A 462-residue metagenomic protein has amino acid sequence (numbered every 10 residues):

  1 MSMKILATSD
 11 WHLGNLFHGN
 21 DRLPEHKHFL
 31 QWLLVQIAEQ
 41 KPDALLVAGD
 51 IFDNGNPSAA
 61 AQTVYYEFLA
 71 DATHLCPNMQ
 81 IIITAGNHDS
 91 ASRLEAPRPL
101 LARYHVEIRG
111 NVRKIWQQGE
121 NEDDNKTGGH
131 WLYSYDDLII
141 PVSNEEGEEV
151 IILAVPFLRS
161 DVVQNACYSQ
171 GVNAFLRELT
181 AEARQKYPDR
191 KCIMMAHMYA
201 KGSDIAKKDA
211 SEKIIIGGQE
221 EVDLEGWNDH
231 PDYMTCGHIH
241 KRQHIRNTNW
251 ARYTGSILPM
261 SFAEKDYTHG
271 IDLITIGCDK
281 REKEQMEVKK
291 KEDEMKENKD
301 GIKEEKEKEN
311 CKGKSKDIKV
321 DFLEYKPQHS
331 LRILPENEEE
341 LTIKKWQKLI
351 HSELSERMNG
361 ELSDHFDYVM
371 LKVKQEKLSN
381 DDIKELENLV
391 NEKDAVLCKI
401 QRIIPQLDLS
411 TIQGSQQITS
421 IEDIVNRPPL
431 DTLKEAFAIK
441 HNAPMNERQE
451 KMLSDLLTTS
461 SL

Functional and structural regions predicted by a protein language model:
M1-A70, H74-N78, M194, D455 (+1 more regions): N-terminal active-site segment of His-dependent metallophosphoesterases
T8-S9, L45-G49, Q80-N87, I108-V112 (+3 more regions): Active-site neighborhood of phospho(di)ester-bond hydrolases with catalytic His/Asp-centered motifs
G14-N15, D53-N56, A85-L94, W116 (+4 more regions): Active-site environment of divalent metal-dependent phosphoester hydrolases
H18, I51-F68, A85-Y104, G110 (+2 more regions): Metal-dependent catalytic neighborhoods of phosphoester/phosphodiester hydrolases
P42-A60, C76-S92, Y199-Q219: Active-site neighborhood of divalent metal-dependent phosphoester/pyrophosphate hydrolases
Y104-G217: Conserved catalytic scaffold of divalent metal-dependent phosphoesterases
K201-G202, A206-I276, K280: Conserved beta-sheet core of the metallophosphoesterase superfamily
I276-L462: Accessory, non-catalytic peripheral segments of nucleic-acid enzymes
